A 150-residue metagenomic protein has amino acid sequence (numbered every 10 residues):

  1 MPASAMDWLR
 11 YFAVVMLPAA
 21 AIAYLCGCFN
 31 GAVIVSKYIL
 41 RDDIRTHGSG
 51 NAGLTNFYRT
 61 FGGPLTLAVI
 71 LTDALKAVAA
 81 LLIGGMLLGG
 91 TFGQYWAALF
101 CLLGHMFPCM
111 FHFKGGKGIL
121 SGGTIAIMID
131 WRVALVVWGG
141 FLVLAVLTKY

Functional and structural regions predicted by a protein language model:
M1-V14: Short, strongly hydrophobic alpha-helical membrane anchors
V14-L40: N-terminal signal-anchor transmembrane alpha helix
V15, A19, L65-L71, L75-M110 (+2 more regions): Nucleotide and nucleotide-moiety/phosphate-recognizing core
A23-F29, H47, N56, K76 (+2 more regions): Glycine/serine-rich anion-binding loops at beta->alpha junctions that coordinate negatively charged ligand groups
F29-I34, A79-L82, G139: Transmembrane alpha-helix boundary/anchor motif
V33, K37-Y38, L82, M86 (+2 more regions): Membrane-interface helix caps of multi-pass small-molecule transporters
V33-T66, G115: Cytosolic, membrane-interface loops and tails of multi-pass inner-membrane proteins
Y58-F61, G84-L87, F100, G104 (+1 more regions): Interfacial segments of multi-pass membrane proteins
